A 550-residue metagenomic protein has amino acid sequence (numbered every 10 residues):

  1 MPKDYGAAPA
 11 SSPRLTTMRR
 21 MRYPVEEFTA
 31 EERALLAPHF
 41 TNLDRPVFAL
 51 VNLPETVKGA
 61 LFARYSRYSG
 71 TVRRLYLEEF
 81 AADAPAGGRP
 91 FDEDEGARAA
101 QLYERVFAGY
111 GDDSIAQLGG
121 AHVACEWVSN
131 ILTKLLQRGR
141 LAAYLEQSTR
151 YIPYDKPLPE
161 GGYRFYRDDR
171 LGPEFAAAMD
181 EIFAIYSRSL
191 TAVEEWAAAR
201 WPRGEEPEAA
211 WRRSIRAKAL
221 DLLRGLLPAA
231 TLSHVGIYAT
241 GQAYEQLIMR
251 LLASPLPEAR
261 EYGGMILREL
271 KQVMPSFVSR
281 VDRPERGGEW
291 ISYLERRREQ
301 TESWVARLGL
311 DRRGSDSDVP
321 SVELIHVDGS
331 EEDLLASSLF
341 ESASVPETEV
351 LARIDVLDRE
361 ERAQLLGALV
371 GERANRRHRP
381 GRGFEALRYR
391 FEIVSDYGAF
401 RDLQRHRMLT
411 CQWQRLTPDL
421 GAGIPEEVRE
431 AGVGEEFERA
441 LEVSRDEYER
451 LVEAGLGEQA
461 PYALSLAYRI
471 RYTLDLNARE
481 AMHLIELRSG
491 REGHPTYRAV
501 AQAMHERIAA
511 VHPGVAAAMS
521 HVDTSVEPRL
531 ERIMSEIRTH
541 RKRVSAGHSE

Functional and structural regions predicted by a protein language model:
P2-E550: A conserved ligand/cofactor-binding region detector
